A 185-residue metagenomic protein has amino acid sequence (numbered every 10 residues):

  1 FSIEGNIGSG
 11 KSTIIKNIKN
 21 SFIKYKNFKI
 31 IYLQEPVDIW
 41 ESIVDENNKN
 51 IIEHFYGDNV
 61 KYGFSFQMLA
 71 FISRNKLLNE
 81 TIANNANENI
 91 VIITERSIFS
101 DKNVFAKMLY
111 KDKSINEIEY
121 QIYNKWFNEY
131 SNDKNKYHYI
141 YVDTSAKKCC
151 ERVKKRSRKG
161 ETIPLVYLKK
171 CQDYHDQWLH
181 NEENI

Functional and structural regions predicted by a protein language model:
I3: Hydrophobic anchor at the beta1->P-loop junction of P-loop NTPases
N6: P-loop (Walker A) phosphate-binding loop of NTP-binding proteins
K11: Conserved lysine of the Walker
I14, I18: Hydrophobic positions on the alpha1 helix immediately C-terminal to the Walker A/P-loop
N20-Q67, I72-S73: Conserved substrate/cofactor phosphate-moiety recognition/catalytic segment in nucleotide-dependent phosphotransferases
F28, D133-H138, E183-I185: Short glycine-/polar-rich loops that comprise or flank the Walker A/P-loop and associated switch/sensor motifs
D58-K134: Glycine-rich phosphate-binding loop used to anchor ATP phosphates in small-molecule kinases, encompassing both
D101-Y174: A glycine- and Lys/Arg-enriched "phosphate-lid" helix/loop adjacent to the NTP-binding pocket of small-molecule kinases
